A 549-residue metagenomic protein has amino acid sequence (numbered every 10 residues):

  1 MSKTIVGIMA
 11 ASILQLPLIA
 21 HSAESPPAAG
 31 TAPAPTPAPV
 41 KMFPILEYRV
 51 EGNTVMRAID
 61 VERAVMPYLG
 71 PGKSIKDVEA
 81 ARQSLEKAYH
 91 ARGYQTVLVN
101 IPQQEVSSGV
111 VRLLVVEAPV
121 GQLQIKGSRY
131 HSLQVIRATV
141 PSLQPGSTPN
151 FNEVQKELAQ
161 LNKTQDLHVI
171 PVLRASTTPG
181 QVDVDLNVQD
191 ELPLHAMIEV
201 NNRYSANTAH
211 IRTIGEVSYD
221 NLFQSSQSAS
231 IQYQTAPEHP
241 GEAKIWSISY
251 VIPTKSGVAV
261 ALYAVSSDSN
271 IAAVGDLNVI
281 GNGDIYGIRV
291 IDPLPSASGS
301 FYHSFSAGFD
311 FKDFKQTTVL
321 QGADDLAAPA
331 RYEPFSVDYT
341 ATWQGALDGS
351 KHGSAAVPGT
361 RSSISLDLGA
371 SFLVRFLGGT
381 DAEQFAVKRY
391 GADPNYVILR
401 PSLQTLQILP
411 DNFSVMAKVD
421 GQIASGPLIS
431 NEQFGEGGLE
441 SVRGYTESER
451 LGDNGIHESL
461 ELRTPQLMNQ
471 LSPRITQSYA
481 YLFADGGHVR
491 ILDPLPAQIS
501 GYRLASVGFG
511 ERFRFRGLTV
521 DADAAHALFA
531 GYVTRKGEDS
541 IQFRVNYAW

Functional and structural regions predicted by a protein language model:
H21-Y204, Q234-I245, L399-S402, K418-G421: Periplasmic polypeptide-binding modules associated with outer-membrane biogenesis and secretion
D166, E191-P193, L222-Q224, P253-G257 (+8 more regions): Outer-membrane beta-barrel channels and translocator barrels
L167, V182, L192-A196, I211-T213 (+11 more regions): Outer-envelope beta-barrel architecture signal
L173, I198-N202, G215, A229-T235 (+9 more regions): Transmembrane beta-barrel strands of outer-membrane/channel proteins
G180, A209-T213, E242-K244, N282-Y286 (+7 more regions): Residues that define the transmembrane beta-barrel architecture of outer-membrane proteins
T213-L222, W246-A264, N282-L294, F335-A341 (+2 more regions): Feature captures outer-membrane beta-barrel proteins of Gram-negative bacteria and organelles
P253, A259-S430: Transmembrane beta-strand segments of outer-membrane beta-barrel domains in Gram-negative and organellar OMPs
V387-W549: C-terminal transmembrane beta-barrel domains of outer membrane proteins
